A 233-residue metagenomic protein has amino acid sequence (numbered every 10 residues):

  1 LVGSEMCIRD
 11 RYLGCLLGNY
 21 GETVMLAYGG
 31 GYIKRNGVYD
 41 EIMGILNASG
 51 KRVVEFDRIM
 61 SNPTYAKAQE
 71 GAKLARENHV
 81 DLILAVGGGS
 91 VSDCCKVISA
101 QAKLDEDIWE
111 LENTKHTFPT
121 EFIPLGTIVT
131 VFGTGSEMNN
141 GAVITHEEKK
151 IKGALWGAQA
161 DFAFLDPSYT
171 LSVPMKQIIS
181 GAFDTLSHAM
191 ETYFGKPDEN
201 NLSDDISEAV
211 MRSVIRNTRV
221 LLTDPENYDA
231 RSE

Functional and structural regions predicted by a protein language model:
L1-I8: Short, small-residue-biased leader/transition segments that mark boundaries at the very start of proteins
G14-C15, M25-I45: Glycine-rich phosphate/diphosphate-binding loop of Rossmann-like nucleotide-binding domains
G21-V24, F122-P124: Residues that mark the start of a beta-strand
V24-G29, V54-D57, I83-V86: Short glycine-rich or small-residue beta-strand-to-loop segments that form or flank ligand, phosphate, metal/Fe-S
I42-D57, L74, N78: Active-site cofactor/substrate anionic-group-binding motifs, chiefly glycine- and Lys/Arg-rich phosphate-binding loops
E55-Y65: Short beta->alpha junction loops
A66-S168: Glycine/threonine-rich beta-strand-loop-alpha-helix active-site module that forms ligand/phosphate-binding
G141-E233: Carboxylate- and glycine-rich phosphate/diphosphate-binding segment that chelates Mg2+/Mn2+
